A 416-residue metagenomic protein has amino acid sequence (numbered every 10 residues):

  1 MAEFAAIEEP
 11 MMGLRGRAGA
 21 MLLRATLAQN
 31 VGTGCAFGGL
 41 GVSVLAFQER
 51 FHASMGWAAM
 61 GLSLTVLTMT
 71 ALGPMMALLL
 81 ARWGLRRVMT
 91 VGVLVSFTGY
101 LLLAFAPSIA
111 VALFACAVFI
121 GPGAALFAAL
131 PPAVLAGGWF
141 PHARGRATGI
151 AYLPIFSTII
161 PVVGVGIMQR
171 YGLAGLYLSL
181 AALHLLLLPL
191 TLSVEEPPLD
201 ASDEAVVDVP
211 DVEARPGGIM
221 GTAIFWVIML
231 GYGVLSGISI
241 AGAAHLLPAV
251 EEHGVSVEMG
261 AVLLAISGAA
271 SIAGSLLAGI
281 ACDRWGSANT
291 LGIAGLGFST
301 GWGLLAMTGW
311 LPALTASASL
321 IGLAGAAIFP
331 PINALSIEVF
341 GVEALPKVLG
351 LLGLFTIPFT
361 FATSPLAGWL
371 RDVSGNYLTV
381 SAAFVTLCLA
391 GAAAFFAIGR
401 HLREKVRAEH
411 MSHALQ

Functional and structural regions predicted by a protein language model:
N30, V111-L126, G233, A313-A327: Hydrophobic core of transmembrane alpha-helices in multi-pass small-molecule transporters, especially MFS/SLC-type
L40-F47, M220-L276: Extracytoplasmic gate region of multi-pass secondary transporters
F47-Q48, L79-L80, V162-G172, V250-E251 (+2 more regions): Interfacial helix-cap and linker-helix signal at transmembrane-aqueous boundaries of multi-pass secondary transporters
A71-I109, C282-A288: Conserved MFS/SLC helix-loop-helix module at the cytosolic interface between two early adjacent transmembrane helices
A117-Y152: Cytoplasmic helix-loop-helix junction between adjacent transmembrane helices in 12-TM secondary transporters
G175-S193, S381-F396: Symmetry-related core transmembrane helices of the 12-TM Major Facilitator Superfamily/SLC fold
S267-S271, S275-L335: C-terminal transmembrane helical hairpin of 12-TM major facilitator-type secondary transporters
V339-S374, F384: A late C-terminal transmembrane helix in Major Facilitator Superfamily
